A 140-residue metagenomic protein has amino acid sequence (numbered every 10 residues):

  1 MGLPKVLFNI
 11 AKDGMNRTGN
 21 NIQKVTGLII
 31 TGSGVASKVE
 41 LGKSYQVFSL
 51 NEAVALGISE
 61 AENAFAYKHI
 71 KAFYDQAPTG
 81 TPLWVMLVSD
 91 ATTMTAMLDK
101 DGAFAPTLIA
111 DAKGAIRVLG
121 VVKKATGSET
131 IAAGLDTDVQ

Functional and structural regions predicted by a protein language model:
M1-Q140: Surface-exposed assembly/interface segments
